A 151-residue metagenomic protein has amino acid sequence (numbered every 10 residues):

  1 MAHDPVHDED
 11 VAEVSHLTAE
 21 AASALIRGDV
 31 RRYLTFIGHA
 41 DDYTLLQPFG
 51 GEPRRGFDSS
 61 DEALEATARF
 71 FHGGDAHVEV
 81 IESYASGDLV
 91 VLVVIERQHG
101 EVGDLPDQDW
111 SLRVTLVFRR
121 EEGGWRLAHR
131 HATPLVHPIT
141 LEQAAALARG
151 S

Functional and structural regions predicted by a protein language model:
M1-F36, A146-S151: Short, low-complexity N-terminal intrinsically disordered segments enriched in polar/charged residues
A21, V78-S83, E96-Q98, R113-R119 (+1 more regions): Hydrophobic/aromatic beta-strand elements that line small-molecule binding cavities or substrate pockets in beta-rich
V30-G87, I95: A solvent-exposed, acidic/Ser-Thr-rich amphipathic alpha-helical stretch
F70-F71, H99-Q108: Short, cysteine-centered beta-strand-loop-beta hairpins and adjacent loop/turn segments enriched in charged/polar
D88, L92-V94, D109-W110: Residue-level preference for beta-strand/loop junctions
V102-L105, H137-Q143: A short, polar/proline- and glycine-enriched secondary-structure boundary/capping micro-motif
W110-L141: Short beta-strand edge/turn micro-motifs at domain boundaries
